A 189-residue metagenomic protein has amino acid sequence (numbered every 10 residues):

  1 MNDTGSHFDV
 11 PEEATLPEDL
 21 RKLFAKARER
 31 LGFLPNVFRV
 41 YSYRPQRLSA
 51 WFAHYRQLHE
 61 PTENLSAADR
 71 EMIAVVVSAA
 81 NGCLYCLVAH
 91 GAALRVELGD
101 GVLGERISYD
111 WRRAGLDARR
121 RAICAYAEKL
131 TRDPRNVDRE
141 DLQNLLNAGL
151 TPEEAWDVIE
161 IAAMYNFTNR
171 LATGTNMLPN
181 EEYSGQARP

Functional and structural regions predicted by a protein language model:
M1-P189: Hydrophobic alpha-helical segments
